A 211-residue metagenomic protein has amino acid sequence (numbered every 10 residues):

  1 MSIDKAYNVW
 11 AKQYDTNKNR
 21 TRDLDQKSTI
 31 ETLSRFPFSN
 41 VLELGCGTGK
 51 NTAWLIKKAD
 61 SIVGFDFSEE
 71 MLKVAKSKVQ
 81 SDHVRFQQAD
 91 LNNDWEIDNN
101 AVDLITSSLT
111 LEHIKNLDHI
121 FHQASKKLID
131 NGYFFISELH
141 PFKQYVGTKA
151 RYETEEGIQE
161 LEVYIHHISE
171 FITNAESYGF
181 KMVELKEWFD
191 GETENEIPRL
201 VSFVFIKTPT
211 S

Functional and structural regions predicted by a protein language model:
M1-F36, K50, W54, M71-V74 (+2 more regions): Conserved class I S-adenosyl-L-methionine
L44-N93: Class I SAM-dependent methyltransferase SAM/SAH-binding core
E96-L104: A short acidic, Gly/Pro-enriched loop at the edge of an enzyme's catalytic core that lines a small-molecule cofactor
D103-L117: A short SAM/SAH-binding and catalytic strip from SAM-dependent methyltransferases
D118-D130: A short glycine-rich, Lys/Arg-flanked "PGG" loop and its adjoining helix->strand segment in the class I
F135-E162: Conserved class I S-adenosyl-L-methionine
V163-L185: Short alpha-helix
E192-S211: Core SAM-dependent methyltransferase catalytic element
